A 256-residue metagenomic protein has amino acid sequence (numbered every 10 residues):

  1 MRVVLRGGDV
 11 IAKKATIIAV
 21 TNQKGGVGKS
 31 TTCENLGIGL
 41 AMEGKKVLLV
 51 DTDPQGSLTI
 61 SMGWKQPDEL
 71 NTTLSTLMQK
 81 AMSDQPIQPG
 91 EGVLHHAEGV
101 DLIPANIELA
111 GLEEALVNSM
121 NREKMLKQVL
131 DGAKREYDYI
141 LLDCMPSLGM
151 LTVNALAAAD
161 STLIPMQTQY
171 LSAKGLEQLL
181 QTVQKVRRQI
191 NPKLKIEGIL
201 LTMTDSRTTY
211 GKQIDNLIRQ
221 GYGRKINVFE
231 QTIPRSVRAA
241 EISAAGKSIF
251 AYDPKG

Functional and structural regions predicted by a protein language model:
M1-G256: P-loop NTP-binding core
